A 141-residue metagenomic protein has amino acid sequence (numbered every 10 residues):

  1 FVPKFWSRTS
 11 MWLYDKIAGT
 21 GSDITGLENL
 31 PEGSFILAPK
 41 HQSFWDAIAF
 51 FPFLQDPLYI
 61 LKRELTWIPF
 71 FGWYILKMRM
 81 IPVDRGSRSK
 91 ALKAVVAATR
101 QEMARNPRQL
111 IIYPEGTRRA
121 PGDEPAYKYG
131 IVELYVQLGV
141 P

Functional and structural regions predicted by a protein language model:
F1-G19: N-terminal membrane-anchoring alpha-helices
K16-P141: Soluble catalytic domains of membrane acyltransferases
